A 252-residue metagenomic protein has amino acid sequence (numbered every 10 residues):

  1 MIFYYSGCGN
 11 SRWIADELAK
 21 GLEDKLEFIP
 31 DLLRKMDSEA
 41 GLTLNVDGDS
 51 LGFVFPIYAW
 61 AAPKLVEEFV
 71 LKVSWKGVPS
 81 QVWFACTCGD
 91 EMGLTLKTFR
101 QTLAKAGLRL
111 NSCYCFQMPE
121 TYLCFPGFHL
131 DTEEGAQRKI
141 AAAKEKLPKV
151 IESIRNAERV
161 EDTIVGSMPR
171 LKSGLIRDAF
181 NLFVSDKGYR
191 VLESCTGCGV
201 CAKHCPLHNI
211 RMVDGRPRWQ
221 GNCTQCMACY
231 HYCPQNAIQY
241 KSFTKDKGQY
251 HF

Functional and structural regions predicted by a protein language model:
I2-Y4, C8-W13, E17-M36, L42-F55 (+2 more regions): FMN-binding flavodoxin-like domain, especially the glycine-rich phosphate-binding loop
Y4, L44-N45, W75, L182 (+3 more regions): Generic structural signal for beta-strand residues in well-ordered domains
V54, L130-Q137, G221-T224, A228 (+1 more regions): Short, structured secondary-structure boundary patches
G166-G197, K203: A mid-sequence, solvent-exposed acidic-amphipathic segment
R190-V191, T196, V200-R218, T224 (+1 more regions): Iron-sulfur cluster-binding cysteine motifs and their immediate structural context in ferredoxin-like electron-transfer
Y250-F252: Active-site-proximal loop/hinge segments that shape catalytic or ion-binding/gating pockets
